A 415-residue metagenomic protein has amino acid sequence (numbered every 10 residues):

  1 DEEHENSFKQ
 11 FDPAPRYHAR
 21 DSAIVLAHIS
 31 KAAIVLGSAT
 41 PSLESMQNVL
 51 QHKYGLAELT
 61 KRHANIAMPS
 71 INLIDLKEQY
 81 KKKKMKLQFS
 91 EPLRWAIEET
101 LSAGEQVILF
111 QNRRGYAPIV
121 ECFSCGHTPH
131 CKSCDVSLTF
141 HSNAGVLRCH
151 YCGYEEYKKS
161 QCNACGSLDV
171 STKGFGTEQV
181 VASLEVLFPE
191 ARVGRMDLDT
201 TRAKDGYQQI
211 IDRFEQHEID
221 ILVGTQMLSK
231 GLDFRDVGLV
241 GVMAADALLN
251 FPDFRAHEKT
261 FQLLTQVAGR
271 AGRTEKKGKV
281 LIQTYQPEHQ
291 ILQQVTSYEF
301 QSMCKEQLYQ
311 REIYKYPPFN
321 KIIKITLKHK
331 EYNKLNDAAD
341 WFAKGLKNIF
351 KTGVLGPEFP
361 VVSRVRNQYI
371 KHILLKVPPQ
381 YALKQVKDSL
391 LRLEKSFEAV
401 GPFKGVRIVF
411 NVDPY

Functional and structural regions predicted by a protein language model:
E3-N336, K344, N348, T352 (+4 more regions): Inter-lobe coupling/hinge segments of SF2-like helicase ATPases
A338-K344, K384-K395: Short amphipathic alpha-helices in soluble, non-transmembrane regions that often serve as interface/regulatory elements
L355, L393-S396, V400: Non-catalytic connector elements of ABC transporters
L355-R366: Short edge beta-strands and adjacent turn/loop segments
R366-Q368, F403: C-terminal effector/interaction modules appended to NTPase cores
F403-Y415: Acidic, serine/threonine- and proline-rich low-complexity intrinsically disordered segments
